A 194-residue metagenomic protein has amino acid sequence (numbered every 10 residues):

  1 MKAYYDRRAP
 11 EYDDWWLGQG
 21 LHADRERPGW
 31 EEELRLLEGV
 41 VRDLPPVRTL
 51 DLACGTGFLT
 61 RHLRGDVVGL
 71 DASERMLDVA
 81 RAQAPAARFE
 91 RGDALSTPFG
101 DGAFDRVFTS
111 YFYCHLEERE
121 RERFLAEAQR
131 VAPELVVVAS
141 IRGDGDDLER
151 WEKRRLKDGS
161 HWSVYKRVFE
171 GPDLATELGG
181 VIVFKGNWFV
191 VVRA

Functional and structural regions predicted by a protein language model:
M1-R48, T56-S96, L116-R123, V136-A194: Class I (Rossmann-like) S-adenosyl-L-methionine-dependent methyltransferase catalytic domain, capturing the SAM-binding
V47, D105, P133: Conserved acidic residues
L52: Conserved beta-strand/loop positions that form the S-adenosyl-L-methionine
T97-G102: Short amphipathic alpha-helix with an adjacent loop that forms part of the alpha/beta core around
F108: A conserved beta-strand element that flanks and buttresses the S-adenosyl-L-methionine
Y111-H115: Short catalytic micro-motifs in class I SAM-dependent methyltransferases
E127-A128: Class I S-adenosylmethionine-dependent transferase superfamily signal
